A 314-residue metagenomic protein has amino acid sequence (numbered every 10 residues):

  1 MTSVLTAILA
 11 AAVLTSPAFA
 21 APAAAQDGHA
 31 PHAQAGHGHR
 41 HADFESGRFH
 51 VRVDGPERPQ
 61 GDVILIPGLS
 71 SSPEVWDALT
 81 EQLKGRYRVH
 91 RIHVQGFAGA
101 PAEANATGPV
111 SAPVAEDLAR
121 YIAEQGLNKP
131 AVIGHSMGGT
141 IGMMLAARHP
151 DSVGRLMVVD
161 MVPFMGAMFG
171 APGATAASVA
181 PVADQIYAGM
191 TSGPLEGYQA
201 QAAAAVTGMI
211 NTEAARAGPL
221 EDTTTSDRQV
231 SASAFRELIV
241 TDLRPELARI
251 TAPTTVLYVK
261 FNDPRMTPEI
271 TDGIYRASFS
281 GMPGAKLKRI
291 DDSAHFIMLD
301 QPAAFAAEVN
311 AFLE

Functional and structural regions predicted by a protein language model:
T2-V63, K84-R88, N128, P283-K286 (+1 more regions): Alpha/beta-hydrolase fold catalytic core
S46, R52, H90-I133, M137: Active-site loop/oxyanion-hole signature of alpha/beta-hydrolase fold enzymes
V53-E103: Conserved HGGG/HGGXW glycine-rich cap/lid loop of the alpha/beta-hydrolase fold
N128-G170: Conserved hydrolase catalytic core segment
L156-S192: Flexible "cap/lid" loop of the alpha/beta hydrolase fold
M168-A174, G189-A248: Conserved alpha/beta-hydrolase catalytic His-Asp/Glu region
T254-S293: Conserved loop-alpha-helix segment in the C-terminal half of the alpha/beta-hydrolase fold that carries the catalytic
S293-P302: Catalytic histidine-centered segment of alpha/beta-hydrolase-like enzymes
